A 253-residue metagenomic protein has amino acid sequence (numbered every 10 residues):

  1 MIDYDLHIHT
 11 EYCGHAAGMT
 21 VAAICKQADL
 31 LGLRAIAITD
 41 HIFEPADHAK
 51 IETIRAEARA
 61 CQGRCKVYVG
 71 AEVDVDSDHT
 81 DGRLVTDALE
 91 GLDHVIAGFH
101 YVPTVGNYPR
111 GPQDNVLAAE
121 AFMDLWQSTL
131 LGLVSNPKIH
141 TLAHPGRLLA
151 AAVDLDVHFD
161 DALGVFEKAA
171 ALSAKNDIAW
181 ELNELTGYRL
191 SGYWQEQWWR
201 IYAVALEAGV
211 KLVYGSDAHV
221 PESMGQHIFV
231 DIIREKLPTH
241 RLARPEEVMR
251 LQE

Functional and structural regions predicted by a protein language model:
M1-T80, D87, A151-G164, K168 (+7 more regions): An N-terminally biased module of ancient metal coordination in phosphate/nucleic-acid-related enzymes
D3, N107, Q226-I228: Intrinsically disordered, low-complexity N-terminal regions enriched in serine/proline/glycine with scattered basic
H9-H15, A97-A208: Domain-core and long-helix interface of multi-subunit machines
R34, D93, H140: Short acidic/polar active-site loop segments enriched in Thr and Asp
C61-G63, Y68, V73, S77-L117: Active-site gating/metal-coordination segments in enzymes
A88-H94, P137, R200-V213, I228-V248: Structural recognition of alpha->loop->beta junctions
